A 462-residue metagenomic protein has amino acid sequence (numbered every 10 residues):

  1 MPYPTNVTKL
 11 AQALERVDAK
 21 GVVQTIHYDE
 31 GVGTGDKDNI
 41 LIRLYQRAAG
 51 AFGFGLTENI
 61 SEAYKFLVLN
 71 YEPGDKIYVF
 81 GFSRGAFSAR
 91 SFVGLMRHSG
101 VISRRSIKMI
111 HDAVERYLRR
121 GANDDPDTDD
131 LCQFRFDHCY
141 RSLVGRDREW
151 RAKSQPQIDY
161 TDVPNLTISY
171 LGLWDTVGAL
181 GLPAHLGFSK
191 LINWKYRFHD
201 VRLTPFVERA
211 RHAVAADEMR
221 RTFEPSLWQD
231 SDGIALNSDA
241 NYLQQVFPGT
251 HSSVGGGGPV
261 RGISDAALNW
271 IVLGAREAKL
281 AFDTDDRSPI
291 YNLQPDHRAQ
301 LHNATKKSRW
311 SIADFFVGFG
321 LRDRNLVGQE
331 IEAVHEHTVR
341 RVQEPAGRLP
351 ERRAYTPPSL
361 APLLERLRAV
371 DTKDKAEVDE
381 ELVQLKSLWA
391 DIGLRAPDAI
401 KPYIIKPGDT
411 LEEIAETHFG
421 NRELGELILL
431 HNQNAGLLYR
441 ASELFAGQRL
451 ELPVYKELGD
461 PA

Functional and structural regions predicted by a protein language model:
M1-A396: Active-site- or binding-pocket-proximal scaffold segments within functional domains
G33-D36, R84-F87, G178-A179, T410-L411 (+3 more regions): Solvent-exposed loop/turn segments at secondary-structure junctions within structured extracellular/periplasmic domains
S99-I102, P453-E457: Short, basic alpha-helical nucleic acid-contact segments in DNA-binding proteins and DNA transaction factors
K279-T284, R422-E423, G436-L437: Substrate-binding/catalytic groove segments of enzymes that remodel or degrade extracellular structural polymers
L394-R422, E443, Q448, E457 (+1 more regions): Primarily a LysM-type cell-wall glycan-binding module
N421-L430: Short loop-to-beta-strand transition segments
L429-S442: Short acidic beta-strand-loop surface patches of small beta-rich interaction domains
